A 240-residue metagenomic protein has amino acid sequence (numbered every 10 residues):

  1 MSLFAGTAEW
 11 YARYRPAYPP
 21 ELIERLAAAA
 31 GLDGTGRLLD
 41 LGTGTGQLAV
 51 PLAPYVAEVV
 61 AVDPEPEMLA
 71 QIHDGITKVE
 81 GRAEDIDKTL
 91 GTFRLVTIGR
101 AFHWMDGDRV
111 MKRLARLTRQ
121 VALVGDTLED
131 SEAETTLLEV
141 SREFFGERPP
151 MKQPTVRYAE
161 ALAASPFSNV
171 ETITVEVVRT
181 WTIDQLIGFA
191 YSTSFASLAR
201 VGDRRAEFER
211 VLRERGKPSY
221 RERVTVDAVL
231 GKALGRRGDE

Functional and structural regions predicted by a protein language model:
M1-D33: Conserved class I S-adenosyl-L-methionine
G31-R37, L90: Short helix-loop-beta connector
R37-L39, T45-I86: Class I SAM-dependent methyltransferase SAM/SAH-binding core
I86-L95: A short acidic, Gly/Pro-enriched loop at the edge of an enzyme's catalytic core that lines a small-molecule cofactor
I98-G99, G107: A short beta-strand submotif of the Rossmann-like class I SAM-dependent methyltransferase core that lines
M105-L114: A short, conserved alpha-helix within the catalytic core of class I
A115-R179: Conserved catalytic/acceptor-binding region of the Class I
V156-E240: Conserved Class I S-adenosyl-L-methionine
